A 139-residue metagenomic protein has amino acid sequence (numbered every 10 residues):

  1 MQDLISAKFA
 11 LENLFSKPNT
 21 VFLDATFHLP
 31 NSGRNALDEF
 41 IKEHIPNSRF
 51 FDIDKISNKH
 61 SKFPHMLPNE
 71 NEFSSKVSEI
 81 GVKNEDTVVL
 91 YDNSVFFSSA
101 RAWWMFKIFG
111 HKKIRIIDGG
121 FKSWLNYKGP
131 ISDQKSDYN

Functional and structural regions predicted by a protein language model:
M1-N139: Cytosolic catalytic domains that perform sulfur/thiol-centered chemistry
